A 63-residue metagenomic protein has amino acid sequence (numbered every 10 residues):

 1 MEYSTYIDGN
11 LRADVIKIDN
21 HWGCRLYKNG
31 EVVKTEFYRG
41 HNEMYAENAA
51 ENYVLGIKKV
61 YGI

Functional and structural regions predicted by a protein language model:
M1-G23: Short N-terminal "domain-start" leader segments that mark the transition from disordered tails or signal peptides into
I18, K34-T35, G62: Intrinsic disorder/low-complexity segments, especially N-terminal tails and targeting/processing regions
N29-N48: A short, exposed loop/beta-hairpin motif centered on an aromatic-Gly-Thr core
N52-I63: Short arginine-rich
